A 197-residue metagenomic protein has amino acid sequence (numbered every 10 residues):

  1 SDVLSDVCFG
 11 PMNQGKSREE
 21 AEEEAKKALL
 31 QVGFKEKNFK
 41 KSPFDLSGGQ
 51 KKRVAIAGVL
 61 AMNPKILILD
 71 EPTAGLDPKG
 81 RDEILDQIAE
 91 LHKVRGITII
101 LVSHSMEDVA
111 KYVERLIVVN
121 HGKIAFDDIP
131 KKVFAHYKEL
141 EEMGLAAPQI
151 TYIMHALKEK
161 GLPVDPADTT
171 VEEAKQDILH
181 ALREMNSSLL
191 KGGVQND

Functional and structural regions predicted by a protein language model:
E20-K37: Conserved ABC ATPase "signature" region
S42-L46, Q50: Conserved ABC ATPase signature
I56: Hydrophobic anchor residue at the start of the ABC signature
N63: Conserved catalytic motifs of ABC-family nucleotide-binding domains
L67-D70: Catalytic Walker B motif of ABC-type/P-loop ATPase nucleotide-binding domains
V109-K111: A short, surface-exposed alpha-helical micro-motif characterized by mixed small hydrophobic and charged/polar residues
H121-G122: Conserved ABC ATPase "signature" C-loop
